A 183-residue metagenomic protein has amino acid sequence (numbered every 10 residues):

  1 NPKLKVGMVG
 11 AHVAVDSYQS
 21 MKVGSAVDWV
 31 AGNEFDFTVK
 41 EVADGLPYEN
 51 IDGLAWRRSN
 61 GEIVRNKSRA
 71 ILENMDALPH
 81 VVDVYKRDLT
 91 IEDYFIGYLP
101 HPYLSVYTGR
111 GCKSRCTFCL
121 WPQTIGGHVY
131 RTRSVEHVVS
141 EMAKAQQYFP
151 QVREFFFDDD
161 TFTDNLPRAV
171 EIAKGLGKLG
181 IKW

Functional and structural regions predicted by a protein language model:
N1-N74: Glycine-rich beta-alpha loop elements in corrinoid/cobalamin-binding modules across cobalamin-dependent enzymes
Y48-I51, R57-S105: N-terminal [4Fe-4S]-dependent radical SAM core
H80-W183: Radical SAM [4Fe-4S] cluster-binding motif and immediate context
